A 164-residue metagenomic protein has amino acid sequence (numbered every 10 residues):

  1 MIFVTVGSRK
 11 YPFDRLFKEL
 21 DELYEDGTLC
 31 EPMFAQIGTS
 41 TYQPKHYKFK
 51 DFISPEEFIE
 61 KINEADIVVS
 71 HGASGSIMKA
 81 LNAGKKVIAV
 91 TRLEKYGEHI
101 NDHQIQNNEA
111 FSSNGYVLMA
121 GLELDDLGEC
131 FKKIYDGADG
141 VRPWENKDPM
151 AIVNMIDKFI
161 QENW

Functional and structural regions predicted by a protein language model:
M1-W164: Nucleotide-activated sugar donor-binding and catalytic core shared by glycosyltransferases and related lipid-linked
